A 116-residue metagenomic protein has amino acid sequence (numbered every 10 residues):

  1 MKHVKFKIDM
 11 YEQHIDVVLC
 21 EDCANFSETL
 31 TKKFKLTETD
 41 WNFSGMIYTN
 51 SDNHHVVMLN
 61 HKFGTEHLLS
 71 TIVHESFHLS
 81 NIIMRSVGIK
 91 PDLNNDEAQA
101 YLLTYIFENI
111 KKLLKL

Functional and structural regions predicted by a protein language model:
M1-E38: Short, charged/polar N-terminal "headpieces" of proteins
E28-E66, L79, I83: Active-site scaffold of zinc-dependent metalloenzymes
F63, H67, P91-N94: Short, solvent-exposed segments of well-ordered alpha helices
H67-E75: Short alpha-helical catalytic segment bearing the HExxH-like zincin motif of zinc-dependent metalloproteases
S76-L93: Catalytic Zn2+-binding segment of zinc metalloproteases
K90-L116: Post-HExxH zinc-binding segment in Zn-dependent metallohydrolases
